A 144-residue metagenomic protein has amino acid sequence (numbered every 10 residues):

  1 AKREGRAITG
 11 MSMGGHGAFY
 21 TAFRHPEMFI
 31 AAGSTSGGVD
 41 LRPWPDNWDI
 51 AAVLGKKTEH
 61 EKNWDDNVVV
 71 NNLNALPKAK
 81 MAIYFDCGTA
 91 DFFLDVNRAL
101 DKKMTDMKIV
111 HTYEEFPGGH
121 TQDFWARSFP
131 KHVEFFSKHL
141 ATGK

Functional and structural regions predicted by a protein language model:
A1-K144: Non-catalytic cap/lid and distal C-terminal segments of serine-dependent acyl enzymes
